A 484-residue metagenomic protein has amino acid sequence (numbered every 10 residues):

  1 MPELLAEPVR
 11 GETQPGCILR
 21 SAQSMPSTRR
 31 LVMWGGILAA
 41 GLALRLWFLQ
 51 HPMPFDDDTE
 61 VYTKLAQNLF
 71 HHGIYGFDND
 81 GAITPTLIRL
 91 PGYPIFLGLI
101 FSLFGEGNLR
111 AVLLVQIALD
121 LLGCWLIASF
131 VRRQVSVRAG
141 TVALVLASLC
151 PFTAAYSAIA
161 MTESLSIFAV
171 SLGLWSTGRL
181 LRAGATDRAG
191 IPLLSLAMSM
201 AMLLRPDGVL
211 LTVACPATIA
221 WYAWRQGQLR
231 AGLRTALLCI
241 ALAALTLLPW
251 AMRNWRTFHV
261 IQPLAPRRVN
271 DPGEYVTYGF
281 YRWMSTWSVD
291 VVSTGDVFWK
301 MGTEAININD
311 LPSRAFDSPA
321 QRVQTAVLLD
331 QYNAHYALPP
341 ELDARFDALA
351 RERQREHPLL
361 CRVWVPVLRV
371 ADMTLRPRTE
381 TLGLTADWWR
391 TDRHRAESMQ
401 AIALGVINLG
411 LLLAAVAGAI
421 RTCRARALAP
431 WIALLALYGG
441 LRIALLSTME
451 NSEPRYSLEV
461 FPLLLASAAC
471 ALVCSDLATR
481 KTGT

Functional and structural regions predicted by a protein language model:
A22, Q134, G173-L193, W221-Q226 (+1 more regions): Membrane-interface transmembrane helices that cradle and orient dolichyl/undecaprenyl
R29-D56, A241-N254: Transmembrane signal-anchor helices characteristic of membrane glycosylation enzymes that use polyprenol
L31, R110-A111, H335-Y336, A344-A348 (+1 more regions): Membrane-interface anchor segments at the N-terminal boundary of transmembrane helices in multi-pass membrane enzymes
L31-I37, R110-A111, L122-L149, I167-F168 (+4 more regions): Transmembrane-helix signature of polytopic, membrane-embedded enzymes that assemble or transfer cell-envelope glycans
F48-E60, H71-G98, S102-L103, R110 (+1 more regions): Membrane-proximal lumenal/periplasmic loop motifs of glycosylation machinery
D56-E60, I88, A111-L122, V142-T177 (+3 more regions): Multi-pass, polyprenyl lipid-linked donor-dependent membrane glycosyltransferases
P91-I95, L103-L122, Y156, S398-G405: Loop-to-helix entry region of an early transmembrane alpha helix in multi-pass inner-membrane enzymes
P263-E380: Membrane-proximal stem/loop segments at transmembrane-domain junctions that anchor or position
